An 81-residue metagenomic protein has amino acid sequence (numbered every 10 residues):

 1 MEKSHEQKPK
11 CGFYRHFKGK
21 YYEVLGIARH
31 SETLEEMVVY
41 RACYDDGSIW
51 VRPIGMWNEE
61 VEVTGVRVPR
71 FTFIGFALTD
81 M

Functional and structural regions predicted by a protein language model:
M1-M81: Mixed-charge, low-complexity intrinsically disordered regions
